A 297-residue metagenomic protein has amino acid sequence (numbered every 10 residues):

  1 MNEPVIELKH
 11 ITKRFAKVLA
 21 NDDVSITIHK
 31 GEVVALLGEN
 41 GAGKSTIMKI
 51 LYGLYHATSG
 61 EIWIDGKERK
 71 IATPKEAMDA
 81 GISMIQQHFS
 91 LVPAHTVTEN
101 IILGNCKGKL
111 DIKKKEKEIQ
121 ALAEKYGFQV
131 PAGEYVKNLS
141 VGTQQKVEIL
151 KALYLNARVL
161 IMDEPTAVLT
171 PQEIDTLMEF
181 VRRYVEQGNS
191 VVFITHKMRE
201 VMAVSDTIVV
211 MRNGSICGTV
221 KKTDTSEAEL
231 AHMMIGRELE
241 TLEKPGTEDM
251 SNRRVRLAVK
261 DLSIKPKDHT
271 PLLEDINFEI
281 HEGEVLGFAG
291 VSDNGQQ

Functional and structural regions predicted by a protein language model:
N2-Q297: Glycine-rich phosphate-binding loops of nucleotide-dependent enzymes
